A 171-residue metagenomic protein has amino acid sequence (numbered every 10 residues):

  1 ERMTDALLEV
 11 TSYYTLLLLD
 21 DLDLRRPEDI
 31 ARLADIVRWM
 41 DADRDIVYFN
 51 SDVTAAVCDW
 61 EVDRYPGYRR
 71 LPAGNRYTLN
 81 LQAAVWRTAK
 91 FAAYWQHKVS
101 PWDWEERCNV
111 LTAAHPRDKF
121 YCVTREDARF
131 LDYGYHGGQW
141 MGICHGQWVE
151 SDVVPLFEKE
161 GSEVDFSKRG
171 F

Functional and structural regions predicted by a protein language model:
T4-T15: Active-site nucleotide-sugar/metal-binding loop of Leloir-type enzymes
S12, D43-I46, R117-D118: Short, high-confidence coil segments that cap the C-terminus of an alpha-helix and link into the following beta-strand
S12, T78-Q96: Conserved nucleotide-sugar donor-binding and metal-coordinating catalytic region shared by glycosyltransferases
Y13-D23: Short beta-strand-to-loop acidic/aromatic patch adjacent to the donor-nucleotide binding site
T15-L17, V47-D52, V85, F120-R125: A structural signal for short, well-ordered beta-strand segments and their strand-loop junctions that often border
R26-V57: Conserved donor-nucleotide/metal-binding helix-loop-beta segment in metal-dependent transferases, i.e., the alpha-helix
E61-R76: Short, flexible, basic/aromatic active-site loop/helix in glycosyltransferases
A93, H97-F171: C-terminal catalytic/acceptor-binding lobe
